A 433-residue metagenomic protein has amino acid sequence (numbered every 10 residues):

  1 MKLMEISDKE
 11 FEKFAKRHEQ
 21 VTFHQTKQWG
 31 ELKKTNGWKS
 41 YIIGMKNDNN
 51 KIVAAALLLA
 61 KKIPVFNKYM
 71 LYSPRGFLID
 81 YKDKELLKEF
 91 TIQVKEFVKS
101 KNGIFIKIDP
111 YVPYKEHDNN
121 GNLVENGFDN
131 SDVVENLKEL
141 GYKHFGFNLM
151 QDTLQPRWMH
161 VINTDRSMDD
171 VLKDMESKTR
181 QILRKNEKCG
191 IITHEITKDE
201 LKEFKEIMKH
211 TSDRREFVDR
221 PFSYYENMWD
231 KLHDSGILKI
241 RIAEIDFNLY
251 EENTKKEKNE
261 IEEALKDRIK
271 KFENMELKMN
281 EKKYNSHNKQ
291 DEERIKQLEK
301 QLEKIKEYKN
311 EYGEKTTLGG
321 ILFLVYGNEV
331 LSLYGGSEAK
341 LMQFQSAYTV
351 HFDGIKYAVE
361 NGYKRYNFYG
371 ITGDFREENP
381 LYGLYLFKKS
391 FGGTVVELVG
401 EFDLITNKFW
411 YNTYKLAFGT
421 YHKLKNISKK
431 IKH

Functional and structural regions predicted by a protein language model:
L3, K39, T91-Q93, K107-Y114 (+7 more regions): Low-complexity, flexible helical/coil segments
L3-N49, V53-F66, G141-T153, V161-M342: A conserved beta-strand-loop-helix scaffold within acyl/acetyltransferase catalytic domains
E5-D8, H18, E31-L32, N119-S167 (+1 more regions): Active-site/acyl-donor-binding loops of N-acyltransferases
N47-D48, N67, L78-D118, N126-F128 (+2 more regions): Intrinsically disordered, low-complexity, positively biased terminal segments
N67-D152, Q290, L318-G320, L324-F391: Acyl-donor binding region in acyl/amide transferases
Y69-L71, R75, W158, C189-I191: Short amphipathic alpha-helical segments
P74, S223-Y225, D353, F418-G419: Juxtamembrane/interface motifs at transmembrane-helix termini
G103, L238, V396-E397: Secondary-structure boundary/capping residues
